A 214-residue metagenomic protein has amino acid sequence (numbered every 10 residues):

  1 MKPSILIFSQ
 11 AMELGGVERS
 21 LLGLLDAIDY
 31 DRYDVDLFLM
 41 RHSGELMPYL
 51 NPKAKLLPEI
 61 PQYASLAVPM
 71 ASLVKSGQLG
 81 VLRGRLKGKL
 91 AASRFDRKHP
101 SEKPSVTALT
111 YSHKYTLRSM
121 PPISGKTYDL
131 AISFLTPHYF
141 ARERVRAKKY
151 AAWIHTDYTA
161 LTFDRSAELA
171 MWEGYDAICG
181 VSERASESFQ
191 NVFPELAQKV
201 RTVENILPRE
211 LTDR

Functional and structural regions predicted by a protein language model:
S9-L22: A short, glycine/small-residue-rich beta-strand->loop->alpha-helix junction that serves as a flexible
L14, R32-K103: N-terminal strand-loop element at the rim of the active site of nucleotide-sugar-dependent glycosyltransferases
L82-D129, T136-H138: Conserved nucleotide-sugar donor-binding subdomain of glycosyltransferases
T110-S119, H155-G174: Nucleotide-sugar donor phosphate/pyrophosphate-binding loop at the beta->alpha transition of glycosyltransferases
R118-S119, T212-R214: A short helix/loop element that forms part of the nucleotide-sugar donor recognition site in Leloir-type
L130-Y158: Active-site proximal beta-strand in glycosyltransferases
A131-I132, G174-E183: A short beta-strand/loop micro-motif in the catalytic core of glycosyltransferases that engages the nucleotide-sugar
R184, I206: Carbohydrate-associated surface elements
